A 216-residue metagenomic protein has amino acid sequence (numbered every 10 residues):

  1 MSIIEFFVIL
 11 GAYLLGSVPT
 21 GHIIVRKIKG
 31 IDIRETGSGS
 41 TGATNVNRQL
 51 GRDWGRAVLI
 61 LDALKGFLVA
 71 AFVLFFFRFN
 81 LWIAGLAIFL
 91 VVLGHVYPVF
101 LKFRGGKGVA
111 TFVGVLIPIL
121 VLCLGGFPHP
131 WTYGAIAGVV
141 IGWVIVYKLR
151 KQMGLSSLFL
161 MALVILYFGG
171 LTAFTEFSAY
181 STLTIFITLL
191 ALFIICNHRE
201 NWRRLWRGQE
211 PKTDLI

Functional and structural regions predicted by a protein language model:
M1-V8, L68-L86, P118-G134, G170-I185: Helix-coil boundary and interhelical linker segments in multi-pass alpha-helical membrane proteins
V8, A12-S17, G21, V25 (+11 more regions): Alpha-helical transmembrane segments in multi-pass membrane proteins
G21-I24, V92-R104, I141-K151, H198-L205: C-terminal ends of transmembrane helices
H22-G55, G105, R199-I216: Cytosolic, membrane-interface loops and tails of multi-pass inner-membrane proteins
I31-S40, F100-V113, H129-Y133, Q152-L163: Short, non-helical or kinked segments that cap or interrupt transmembrane helices
N47-L50, V73-F76, L90, G94 (+2 more regions): Interfacial segments of multi-pass membrane proteins
G55-V58, A84, S156: Alpha-helical transmembrane segments and their helix-entry boundary regions
G170-I216: Oxyanion-binding and handling regions
